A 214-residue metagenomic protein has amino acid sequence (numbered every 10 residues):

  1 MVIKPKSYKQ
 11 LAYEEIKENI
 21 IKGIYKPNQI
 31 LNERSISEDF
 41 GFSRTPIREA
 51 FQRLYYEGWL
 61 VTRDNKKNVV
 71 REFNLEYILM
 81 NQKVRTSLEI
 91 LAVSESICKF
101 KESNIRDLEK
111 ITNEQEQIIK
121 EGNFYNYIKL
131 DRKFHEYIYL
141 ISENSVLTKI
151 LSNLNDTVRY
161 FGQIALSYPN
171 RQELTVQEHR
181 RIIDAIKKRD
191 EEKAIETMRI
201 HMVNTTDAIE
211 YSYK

Functional and structural regions predicted by a protein language model:
M1-C98, L140, E210-K214: Short linear motifs at protein or domain termini
M1-P5, E191-K214: C-terminal effector-binding regulatory domain of bacterial HTH transcription factors
S7, I105-R106, N170-E173: Short helix-capping and inter-helix turn/linker motifs at the boundaries of alpha-helical repeat units
E33, N144-S145, R189-D190: Short loop-to-helix capping motifs
F42, K188-R189: Residue-level signal for the nucleotide or nucleotide-sugar donor/cofactor binding architecture
N65, L88, K110, L174-Q177: Alpha-helix N-cap/N′ positions at the starts of helices
N74-L75, F161-A165: Short alpha-helical transmembrane interface motifs in multi-pass membrane proteins
N81, C98, E102-Q163, Q177-I183 (+2 more regions): Conserved amphipathic alpha-helical segments that form helical-bundle/coiled-coil interaction surfaces
